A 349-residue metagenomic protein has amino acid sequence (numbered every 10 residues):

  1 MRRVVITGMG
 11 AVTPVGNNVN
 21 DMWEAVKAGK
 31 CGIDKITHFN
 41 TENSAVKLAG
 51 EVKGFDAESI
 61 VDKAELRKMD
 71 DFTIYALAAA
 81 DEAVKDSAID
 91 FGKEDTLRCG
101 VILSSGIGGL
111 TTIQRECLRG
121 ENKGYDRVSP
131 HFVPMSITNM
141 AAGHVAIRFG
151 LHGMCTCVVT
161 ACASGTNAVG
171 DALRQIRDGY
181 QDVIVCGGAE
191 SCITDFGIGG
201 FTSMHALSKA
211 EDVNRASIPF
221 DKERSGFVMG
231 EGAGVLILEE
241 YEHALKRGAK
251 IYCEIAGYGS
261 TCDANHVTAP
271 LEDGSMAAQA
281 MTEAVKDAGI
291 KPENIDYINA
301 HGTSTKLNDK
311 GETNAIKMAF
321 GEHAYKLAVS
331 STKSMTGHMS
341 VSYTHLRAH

Functional and structural regions predicted by a protein language model:
R3-T7, K30-D34, D212-A288, D296-Y297: Condensing-enzyme catalytic core mediating Claisen C-C bond formation in acyl metabolism
G10-V12, S105-G108, T160-S164, G188-I193 (+3 more regions): Acidic, glycine-rich active-site loops and adjacent beta-strand->loop/helix elements that engage anionic groups
N17, T112-R115, T194-G200, N265-T268 (+1 more regions): Short acidic, glycine/serine/threonine-rich loops at helix termini
V19-T41: Short catalytic helix/loop segments, enriched in acidic residues and glycine and frequently bearing histidine
K35-A78, V84, G108-D171, S203-V228 (+1 more regions): Conserved catalytic cysteine-centered active-site region of acyl-thioester-dependent Claisen-condensing enzymes
H38, E94-L103, C155-T160, Q181-A189 (+3 more regions): Beta-strand segments within the central parallel beta-sheet cores of soluble alpha/beta enzyme folds
E272-D273, A277-K326: A glycine- and small/hydrophobic-rich beta-loop-beta segment that serves as a flexible "lid/hinge" or phosphate-binding
T344-H349: Conserved small/polar residues in nucleotide/adenosyl-binding loops
